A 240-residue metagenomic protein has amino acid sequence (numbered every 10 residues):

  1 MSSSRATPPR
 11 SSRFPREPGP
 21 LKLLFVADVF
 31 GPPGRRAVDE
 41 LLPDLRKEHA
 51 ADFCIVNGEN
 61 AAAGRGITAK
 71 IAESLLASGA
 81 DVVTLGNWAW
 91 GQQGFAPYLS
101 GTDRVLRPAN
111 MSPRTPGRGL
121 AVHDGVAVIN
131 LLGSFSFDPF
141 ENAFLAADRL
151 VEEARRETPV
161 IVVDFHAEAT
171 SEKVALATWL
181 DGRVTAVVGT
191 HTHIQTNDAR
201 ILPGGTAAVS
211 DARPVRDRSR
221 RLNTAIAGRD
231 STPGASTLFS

Functional and structural regions predicted by a protein language model:
M1-P20: Non-catalytic terminal and connector segments of soluble metabolic enzymes
L21-S240: Acidic, metal/ion-coordinating pockets
